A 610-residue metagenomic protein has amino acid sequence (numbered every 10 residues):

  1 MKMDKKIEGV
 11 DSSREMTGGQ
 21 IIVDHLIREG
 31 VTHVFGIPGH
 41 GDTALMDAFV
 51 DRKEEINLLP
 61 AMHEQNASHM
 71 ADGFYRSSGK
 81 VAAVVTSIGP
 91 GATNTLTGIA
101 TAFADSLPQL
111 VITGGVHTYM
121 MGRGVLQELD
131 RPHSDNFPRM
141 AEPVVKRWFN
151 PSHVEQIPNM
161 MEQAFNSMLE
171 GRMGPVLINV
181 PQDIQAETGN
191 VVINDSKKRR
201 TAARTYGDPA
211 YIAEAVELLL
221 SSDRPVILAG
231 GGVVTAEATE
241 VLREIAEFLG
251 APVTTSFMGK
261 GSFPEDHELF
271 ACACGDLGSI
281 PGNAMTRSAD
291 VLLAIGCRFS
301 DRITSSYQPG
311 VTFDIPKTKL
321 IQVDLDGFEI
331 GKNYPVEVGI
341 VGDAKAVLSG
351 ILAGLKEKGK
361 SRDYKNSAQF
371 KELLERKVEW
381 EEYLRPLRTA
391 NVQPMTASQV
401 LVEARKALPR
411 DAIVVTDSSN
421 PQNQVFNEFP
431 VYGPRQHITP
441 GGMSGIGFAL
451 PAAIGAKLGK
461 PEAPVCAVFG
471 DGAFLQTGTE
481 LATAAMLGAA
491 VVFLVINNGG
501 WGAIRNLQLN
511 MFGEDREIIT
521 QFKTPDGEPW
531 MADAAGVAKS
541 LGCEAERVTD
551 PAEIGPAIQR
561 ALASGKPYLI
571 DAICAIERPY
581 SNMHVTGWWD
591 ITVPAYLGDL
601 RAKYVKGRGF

Functional and structural regions predicted by a protein language model:
K2-S13, E155, K317-S418, P551 (+2 more regions): Phosphate/pyrophosphate-binding active-site segments
K6, G115-P158, G259-E372, I558: Glycine-rich, acidic loop regions that bind phosphate or pyrophosphate groups
S13, D135, Q163, S167-S221 (+1 more regions): Conformationally flexible catalytic loops at phosphate/diphosphate-handling active centers
G19-V23, I27-V31, L45-V50, L374-A456: Active-site diphosphate/adenylate-binding microenvironment
I21-T32, F74-G79, S167-R172, Y211-V226 (+5 more regions): Glycine-rich phosphate/diphosphate-binding loops that line cofactor/substrate pockets in enzymes
T43-T118, R123, G275, S279-D301 (+1 more regions): Thiamine diphosphate
R76, G231-I321, V431-A463, L475-T479 (+3 more regions): Glycine-rich, anion-gripping cofactor-binding loops and their flanking helix/strand elements in enzyme active sites
M120-P132, T286-S288, N333-V341, L348-S349 (+2 more regions): Thiamine diphosphate
